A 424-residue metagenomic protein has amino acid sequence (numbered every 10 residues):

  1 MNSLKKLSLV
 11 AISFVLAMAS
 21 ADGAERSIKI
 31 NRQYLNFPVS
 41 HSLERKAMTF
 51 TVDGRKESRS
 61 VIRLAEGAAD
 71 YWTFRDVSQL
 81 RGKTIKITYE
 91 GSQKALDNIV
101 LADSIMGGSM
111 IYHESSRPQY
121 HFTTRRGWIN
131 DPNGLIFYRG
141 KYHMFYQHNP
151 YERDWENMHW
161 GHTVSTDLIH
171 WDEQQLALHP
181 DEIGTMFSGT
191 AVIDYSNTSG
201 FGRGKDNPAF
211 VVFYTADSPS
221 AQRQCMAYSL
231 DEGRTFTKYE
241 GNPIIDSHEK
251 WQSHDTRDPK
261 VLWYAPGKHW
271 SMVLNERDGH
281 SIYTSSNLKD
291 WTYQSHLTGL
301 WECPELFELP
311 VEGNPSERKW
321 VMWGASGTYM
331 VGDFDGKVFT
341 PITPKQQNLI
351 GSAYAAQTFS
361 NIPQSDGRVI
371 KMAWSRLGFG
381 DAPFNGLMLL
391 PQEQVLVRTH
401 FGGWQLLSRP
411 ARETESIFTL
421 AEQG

Functional and structural regions predicted by a protein language model:
M1, F14-V15, S360: Compositionally biased, low-structure terminal segments
M1-S8: Bacterial N-terminal signal peptides that target proteins for export
L9-V10, I244: Short amphipathic alpha-helical "recognition" segments used for binding
I12-A21: Hydrophobic h-region of N-terminal signal peptides that target proteins for export in Gram-negative bacteria
A24-P259, W263-G351, D366, M372-G424: Beta-rich carbohydrate-recognition and catalytic domains
S352-S360: Catalytic and ligand-binding motifs that coordinate phosphates/metal ions in nucleic-acid-processing enzymes
N361-S365: Structural secondary-structure packing elements that flank or coincide with functional cores
